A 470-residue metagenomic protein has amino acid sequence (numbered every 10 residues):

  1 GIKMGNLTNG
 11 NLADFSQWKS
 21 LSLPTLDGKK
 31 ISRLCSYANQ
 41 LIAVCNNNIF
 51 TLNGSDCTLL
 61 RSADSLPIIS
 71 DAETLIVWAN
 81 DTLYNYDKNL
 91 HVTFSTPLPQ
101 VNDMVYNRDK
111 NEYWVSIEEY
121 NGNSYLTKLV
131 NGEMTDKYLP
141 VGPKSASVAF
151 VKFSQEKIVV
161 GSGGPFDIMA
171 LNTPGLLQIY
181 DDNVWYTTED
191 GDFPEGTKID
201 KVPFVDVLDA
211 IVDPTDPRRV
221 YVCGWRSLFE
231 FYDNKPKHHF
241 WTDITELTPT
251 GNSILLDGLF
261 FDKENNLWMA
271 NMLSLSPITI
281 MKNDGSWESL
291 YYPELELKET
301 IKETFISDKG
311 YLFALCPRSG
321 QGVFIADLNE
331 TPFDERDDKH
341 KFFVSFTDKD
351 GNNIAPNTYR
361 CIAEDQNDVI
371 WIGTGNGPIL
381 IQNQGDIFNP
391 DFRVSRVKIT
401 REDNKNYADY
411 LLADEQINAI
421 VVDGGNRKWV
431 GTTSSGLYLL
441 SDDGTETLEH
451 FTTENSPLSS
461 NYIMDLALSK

Functional and structural regions predicted by a protein language model:
G1-K470: Carboxylate-rich, polar loop motifs that coordinate divalent cations or form catalytic acidic clusters
